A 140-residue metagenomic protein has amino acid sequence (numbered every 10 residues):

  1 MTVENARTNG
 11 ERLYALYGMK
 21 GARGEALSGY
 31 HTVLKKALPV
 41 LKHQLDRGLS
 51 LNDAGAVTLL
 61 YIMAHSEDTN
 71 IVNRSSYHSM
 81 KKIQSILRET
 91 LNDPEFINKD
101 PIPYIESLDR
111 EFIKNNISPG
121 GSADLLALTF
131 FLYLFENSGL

Functional and structural regions predicted by a protein language model:
M1-I105, D109-R110, E136-L140: Phosphate-rich cofactor/ligand-interacting catalytic cores and adjacent structured alpha/beta frameworks
S107-S118, Y133: Extended, histidine- and acidic-residue-enriched regions that form the cofactor-binding/catalytic faces
N116-F130: Conserved phosphate/anionic-ligand binding catalytic regions in large, soluble enzymes, centered on
F130-E136: Alpha-helix C-terminal capping segments
